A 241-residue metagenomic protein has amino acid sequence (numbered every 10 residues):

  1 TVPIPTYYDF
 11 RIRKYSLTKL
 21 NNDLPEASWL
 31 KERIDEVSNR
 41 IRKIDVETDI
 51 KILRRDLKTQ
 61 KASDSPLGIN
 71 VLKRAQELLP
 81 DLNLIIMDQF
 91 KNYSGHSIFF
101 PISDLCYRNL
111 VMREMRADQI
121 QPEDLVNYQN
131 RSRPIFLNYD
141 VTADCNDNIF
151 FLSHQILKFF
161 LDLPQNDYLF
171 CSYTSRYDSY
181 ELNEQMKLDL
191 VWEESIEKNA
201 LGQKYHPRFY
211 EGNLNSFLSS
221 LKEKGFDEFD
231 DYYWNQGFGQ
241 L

Functional and structural regions predicted by a protein language model:
T1-D35, Q165-L241: Terminal substrate-recognition subdomain of acyl/acetyltransferases
P3, N21-E26, R42-V46, I50 (+5 more regions): Alpha-helix initiation/capping motif
K14-S65: A short beta-loop-alpha structural element at the N-terminal edge of CoA-dependent acyl/N-acetyltransferase catalytic
S16-T18, R40, N83-I86, Y93-F100 (+3 more regions): Ordered hydrophobic segments in well-structured contexts
N21-N22, N39, N70, N83 (+10 more regions): Detector for Asparagine
D45-R131: A conserved beta-strand-loop-helix scaffold within acyl/acetyltransferase catalytic domains
K51-I52, S94-H96, D147-N148, E181-N183 (+1 more regions): Short, solvent-exposed polar/charged micro-motifs at secondary-structure junctions
L110-E194: Acyl-donor binding region in acyl/amide transferases
